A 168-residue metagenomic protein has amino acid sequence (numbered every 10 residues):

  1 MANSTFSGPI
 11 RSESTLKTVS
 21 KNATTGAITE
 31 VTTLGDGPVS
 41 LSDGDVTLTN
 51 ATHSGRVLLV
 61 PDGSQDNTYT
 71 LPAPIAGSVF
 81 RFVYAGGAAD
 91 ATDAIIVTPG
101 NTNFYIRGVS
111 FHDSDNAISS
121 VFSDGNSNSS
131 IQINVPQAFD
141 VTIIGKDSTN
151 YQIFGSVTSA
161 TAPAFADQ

Functional and structural regions predicted by a protein language model:
M1, N67-T70, I131: Short aromatic-glycine motifs in intrinsically disordered, low-complexity regions
A2-N3, R11: Long, leucine- and charge-enriched amphipathic alpha-helices that form heptad-repeat coiled-coil/leucine-zipper-like
P9-R11, T15-A117, G145-Q168: Exposed extracellular interaction/assembly regions and N-terminal maturation sites
I118-F139: Structured beta-strand segments within beta-sheet-rich domains
D140-I144: Short tryptophan-centered beta-strand motifs in secreted/extracellular beta-sheet-rich domains of glycan-recognition
